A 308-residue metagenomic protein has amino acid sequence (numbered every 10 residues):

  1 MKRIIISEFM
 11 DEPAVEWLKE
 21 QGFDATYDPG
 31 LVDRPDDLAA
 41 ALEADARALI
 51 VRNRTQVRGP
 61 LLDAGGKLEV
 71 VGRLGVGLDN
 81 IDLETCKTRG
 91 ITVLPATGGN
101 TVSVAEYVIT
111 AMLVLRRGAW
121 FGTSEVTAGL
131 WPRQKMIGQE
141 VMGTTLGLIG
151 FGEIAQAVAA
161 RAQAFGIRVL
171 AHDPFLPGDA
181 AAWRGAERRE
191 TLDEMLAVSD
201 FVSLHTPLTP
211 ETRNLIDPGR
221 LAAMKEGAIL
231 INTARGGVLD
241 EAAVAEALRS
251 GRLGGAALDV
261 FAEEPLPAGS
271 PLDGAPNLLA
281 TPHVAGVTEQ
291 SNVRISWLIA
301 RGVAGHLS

Functional and structural regions predicted by a protein language model:
M1-L94, D217: An N-terminal-biased, well-structured beta-alpha scaffold segment characteristic of Rossmann-like dinucleotide-binding
K2, K87, L94-Y107, P132 (+2 more regions): C-terminal helix-to-coil terminal segments
I6, L146-L148: Hydrophobic Val/Ile/Leu positions in short beta-strands of Rossmann-like dinucleotide-binding domains
E8, R52-N53, G75, S199 (+3 more regions): Glycine-rich, N-terminal phosphate-binding loop of Rossmann-like dinucleotide-binding domains
D28-G30, L74-G75, I91-V102, D173 (+3 more regions): Short beta->alpha connector loops at strand-helix junctions that form conserved, small/polar/Pro-enriched
L42, V57-P60, P174-P271: Rossmann-like adenosine-cofactor binding region
R47-A48, V70, F201, I229 (+2 more regions): Short, Asp-centered acidic motifs that coordinate Mg2+ and/or phosphate in catalytic or ligand-binding sites
R89-I91, T97-T145, E153, A157-A160 (+2 more regions): Phosphate-binding beta-alpha-beta segment of Rossmann-like dinucleotide-binding domains, i.e., the NAD(P)
